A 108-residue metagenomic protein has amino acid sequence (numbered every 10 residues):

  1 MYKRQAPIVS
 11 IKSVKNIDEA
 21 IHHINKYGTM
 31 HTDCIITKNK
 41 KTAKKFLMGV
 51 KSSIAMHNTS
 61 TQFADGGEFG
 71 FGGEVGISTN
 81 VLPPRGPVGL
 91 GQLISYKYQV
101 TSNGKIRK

Functional and structural regions predicted by a protein language model:
K3-K108: Conserved C-terminal structural/oligomerization subdomain of aldehyde/semialdehyde dehydrogenase
